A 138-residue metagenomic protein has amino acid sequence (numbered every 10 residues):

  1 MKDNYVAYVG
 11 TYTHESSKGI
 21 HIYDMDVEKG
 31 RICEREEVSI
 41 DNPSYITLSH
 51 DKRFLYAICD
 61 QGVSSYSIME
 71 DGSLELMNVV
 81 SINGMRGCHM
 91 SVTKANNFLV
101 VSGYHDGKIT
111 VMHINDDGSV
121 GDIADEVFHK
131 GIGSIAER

Functional and structural regions predicted by a protein language model:
M1-D3, L48-K52, K94-N96: Residue-level detector of Asp-centered blade-edge/turn motifs that repeat once per structural unit in beta-propeller
M1-H14, I22-D24: An edge-strand/N-cap motif at the start of beta-rich repeat modules
T13-S16, G62-V63, H105-K108: Short glycine/acidic-enriched loop and turn motifs that connect beta-strands
S16, N42, R86: Beta-rich catalytic cores
Y23-G30, Y66-S73, M112-D122: Short loop/turn segments immediately following beta-strands, especially the blade-tip and inter-blade linker loops
L74-R138: Asp-box/WD-like beta-propeller blade repeats and closely related beta-sheet repeat scaffolds
